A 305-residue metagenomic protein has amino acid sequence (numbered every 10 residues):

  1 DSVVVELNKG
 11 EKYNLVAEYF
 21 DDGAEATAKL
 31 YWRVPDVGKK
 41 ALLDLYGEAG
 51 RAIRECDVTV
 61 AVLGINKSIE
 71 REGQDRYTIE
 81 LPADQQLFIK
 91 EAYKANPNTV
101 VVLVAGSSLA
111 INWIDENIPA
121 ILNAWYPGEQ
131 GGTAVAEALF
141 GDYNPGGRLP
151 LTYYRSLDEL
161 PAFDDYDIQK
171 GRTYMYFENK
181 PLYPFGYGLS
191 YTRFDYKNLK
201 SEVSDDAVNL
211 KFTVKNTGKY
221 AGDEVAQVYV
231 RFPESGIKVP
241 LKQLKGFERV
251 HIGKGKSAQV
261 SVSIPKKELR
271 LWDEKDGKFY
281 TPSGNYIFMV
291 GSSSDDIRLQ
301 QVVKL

Functional and structural regions predicted by a protein language model:
D1-V58, G73-D75, E80-Q85, V239-L241 (+2 more regions): Acidic/polar, compositionally biased interaction segments
K9-G10, A83, S204-D205, K254 (+1 more regions): Surface-exposed loops/turns
Y19, V214-N216, I264: Hydrophobic beta-strand positions in extracellular immunoglobulin-like domains
F20-T27, K267-W272, S293-R298: Short acidic/polar inter-strand loop motif in beta-rich domains
R54-T59, A95-V100, N117-P119, P145-G147: Loop/turn elements at helix/coil->beta-strand transitions in domains of secreted/extracellular proteins
V104-D223, Y229-R231, P282-G291, I297 (+1 more regions): Secreted, periplasmic, or luminal enzymes acting at the cell surface/secretory milieu
G236-E274: Intrinsically disordered, low-complexity Pro/Gly/Ser/Thr-rich segments with frequent PxxP/GP/PP motifs and embedded
S263-S292: Short, surface-exposed ligand- or partner-binding patches at beta-edge/loop junctions that are enriched in aromatics
